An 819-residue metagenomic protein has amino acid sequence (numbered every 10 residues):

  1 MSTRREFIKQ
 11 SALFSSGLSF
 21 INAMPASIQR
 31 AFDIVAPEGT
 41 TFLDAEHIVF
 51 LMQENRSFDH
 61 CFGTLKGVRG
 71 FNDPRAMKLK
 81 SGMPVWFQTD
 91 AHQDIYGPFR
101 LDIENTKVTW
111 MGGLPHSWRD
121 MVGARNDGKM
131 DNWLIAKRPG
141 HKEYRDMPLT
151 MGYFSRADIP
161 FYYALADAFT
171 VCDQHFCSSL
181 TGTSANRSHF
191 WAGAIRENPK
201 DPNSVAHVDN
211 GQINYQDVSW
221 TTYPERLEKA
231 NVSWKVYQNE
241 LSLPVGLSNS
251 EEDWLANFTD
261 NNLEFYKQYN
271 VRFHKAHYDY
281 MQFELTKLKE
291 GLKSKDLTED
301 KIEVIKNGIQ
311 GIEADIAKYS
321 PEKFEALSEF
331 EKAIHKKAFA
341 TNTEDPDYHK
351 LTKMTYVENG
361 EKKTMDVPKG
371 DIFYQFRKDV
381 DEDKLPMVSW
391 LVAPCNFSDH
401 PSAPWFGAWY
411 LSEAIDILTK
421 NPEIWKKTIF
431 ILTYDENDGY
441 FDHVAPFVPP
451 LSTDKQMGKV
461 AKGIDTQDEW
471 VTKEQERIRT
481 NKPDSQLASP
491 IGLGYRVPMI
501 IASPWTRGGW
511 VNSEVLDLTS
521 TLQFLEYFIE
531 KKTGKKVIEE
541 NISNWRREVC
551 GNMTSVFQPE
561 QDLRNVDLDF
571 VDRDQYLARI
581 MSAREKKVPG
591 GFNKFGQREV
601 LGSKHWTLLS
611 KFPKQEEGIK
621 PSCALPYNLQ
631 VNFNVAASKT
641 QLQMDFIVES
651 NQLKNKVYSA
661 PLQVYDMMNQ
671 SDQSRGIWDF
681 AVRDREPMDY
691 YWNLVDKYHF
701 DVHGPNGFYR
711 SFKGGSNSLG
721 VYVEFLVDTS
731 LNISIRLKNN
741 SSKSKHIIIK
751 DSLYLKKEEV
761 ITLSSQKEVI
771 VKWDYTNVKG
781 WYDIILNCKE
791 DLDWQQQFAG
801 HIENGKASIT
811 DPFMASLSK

Functional and structural regions predicted by a protein language model:
S2, E6-K819: N-terminal pro-sequences and low-complexity stem/linker regions of secreted or lumenal proteins
